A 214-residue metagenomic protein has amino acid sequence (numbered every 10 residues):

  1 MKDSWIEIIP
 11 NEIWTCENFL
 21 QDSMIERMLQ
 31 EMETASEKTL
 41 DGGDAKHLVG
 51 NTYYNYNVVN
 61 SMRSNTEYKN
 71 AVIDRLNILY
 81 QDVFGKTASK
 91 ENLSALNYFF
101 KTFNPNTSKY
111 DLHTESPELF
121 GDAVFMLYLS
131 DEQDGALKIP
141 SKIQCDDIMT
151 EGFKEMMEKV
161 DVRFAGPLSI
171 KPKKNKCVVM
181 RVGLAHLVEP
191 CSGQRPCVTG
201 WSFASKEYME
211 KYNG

Functional and structural regions predicted by a protein language model:
M1-K90: Non-heme Fe(II)/2-oxoglutarate
G85-G214: Catalytic core of non-heme Fe(II) oxygenases with the double-stranded beta-helix
